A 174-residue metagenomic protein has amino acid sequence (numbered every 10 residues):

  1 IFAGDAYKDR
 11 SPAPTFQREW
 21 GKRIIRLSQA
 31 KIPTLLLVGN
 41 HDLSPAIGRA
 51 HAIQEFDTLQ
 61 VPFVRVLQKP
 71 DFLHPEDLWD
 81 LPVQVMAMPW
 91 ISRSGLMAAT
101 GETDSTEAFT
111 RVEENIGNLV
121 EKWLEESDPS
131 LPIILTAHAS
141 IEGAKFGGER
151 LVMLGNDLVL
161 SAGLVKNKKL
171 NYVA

Functional and structural regions predicted by a protein language model:
I1-P75, V165-K168: Core catalytic region of metal-dependent phosphoesterases/phosphodiesterases, especially metallo-beta-lactamase-like
T15-G21, L151-L160: Charged helix-capping and loop-helix junction motifs
P33-L35, P132-I134, Y172: Beta-sheet entry/capping signal
N40, N115-N118, N156, N167 (+1 more regions): Detector for Asparagine
G48-L158: Conserved catalytic scaffold of divalent metal-dependent phosphoesterases
L135, L164-A174: Contiguous mid-protein beta-loop-alpha structural module that forms a pocket-lining wall or clamp of enzyme active
